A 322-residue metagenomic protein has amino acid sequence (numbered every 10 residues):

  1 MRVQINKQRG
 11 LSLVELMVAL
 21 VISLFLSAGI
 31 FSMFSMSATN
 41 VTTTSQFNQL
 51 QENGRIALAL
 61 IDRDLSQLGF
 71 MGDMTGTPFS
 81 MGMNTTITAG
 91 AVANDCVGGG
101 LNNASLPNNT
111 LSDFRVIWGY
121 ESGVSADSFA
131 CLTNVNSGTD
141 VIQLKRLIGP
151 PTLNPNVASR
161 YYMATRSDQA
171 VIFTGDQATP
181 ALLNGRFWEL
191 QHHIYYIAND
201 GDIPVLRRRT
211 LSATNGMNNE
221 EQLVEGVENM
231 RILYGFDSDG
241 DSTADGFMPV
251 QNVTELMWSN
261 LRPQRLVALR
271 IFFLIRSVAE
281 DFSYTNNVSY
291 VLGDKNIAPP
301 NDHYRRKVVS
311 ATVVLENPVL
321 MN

Functional and structural regions predicted by a protein language model:
R2-V14, V18-F70: Aliphatic-rich helix starts adjacent to a transmembrane/signal segment
A57-A268, F272, E280-R305, N322: N-terminal pilin/flagellin-like segments and related low-complexity appendage regions
K307-V309: Extracellular and select intracellular beta-sandwich modules with Ser/Thr-enriched, small-residue motifs on
V314-N322: Short, low-complexity, Pro/Ser/Thr/Gly-rich segments in the mature regions of secreted, periplasmic
